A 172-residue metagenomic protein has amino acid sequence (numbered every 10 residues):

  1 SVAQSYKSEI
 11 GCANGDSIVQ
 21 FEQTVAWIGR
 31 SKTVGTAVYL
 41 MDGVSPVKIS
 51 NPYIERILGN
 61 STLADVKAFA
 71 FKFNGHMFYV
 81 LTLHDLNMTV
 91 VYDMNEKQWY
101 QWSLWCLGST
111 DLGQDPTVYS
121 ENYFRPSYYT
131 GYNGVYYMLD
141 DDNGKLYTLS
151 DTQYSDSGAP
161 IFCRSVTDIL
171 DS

Functional and structural regions predicted by a protein language model:
S1-V2, N95: Per-blade loop-tip surfaces of WD-repeat and WD-like beta-propellers in eukaryotic adaptors/scaffolds
A3-S8: A short beta-strand motif characteristic of beta-propeller blades
E9-T24, R30-S172: Beta-sheet repeat architectures centered on beta-propellers
